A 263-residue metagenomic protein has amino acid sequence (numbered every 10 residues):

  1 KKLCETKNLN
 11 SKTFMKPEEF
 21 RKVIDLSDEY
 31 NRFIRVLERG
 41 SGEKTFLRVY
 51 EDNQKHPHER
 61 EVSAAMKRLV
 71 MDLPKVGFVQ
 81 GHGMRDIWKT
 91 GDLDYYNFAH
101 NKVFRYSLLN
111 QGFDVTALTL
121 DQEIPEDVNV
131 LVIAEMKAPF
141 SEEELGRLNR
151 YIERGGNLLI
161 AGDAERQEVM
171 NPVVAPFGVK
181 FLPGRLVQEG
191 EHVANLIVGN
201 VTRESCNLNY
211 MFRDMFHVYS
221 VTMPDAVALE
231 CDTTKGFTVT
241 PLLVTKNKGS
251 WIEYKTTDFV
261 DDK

Functional and structural regions predicted by a protein language model:
K1-F98, K102, S107: Hydrophobic targeting/anchoring helices
Y96-K263: Acidic, S/T/G-rich, low-cysteine, solvent-exposed domains in lumenal/extracellular/periplasmic regions of secretory
